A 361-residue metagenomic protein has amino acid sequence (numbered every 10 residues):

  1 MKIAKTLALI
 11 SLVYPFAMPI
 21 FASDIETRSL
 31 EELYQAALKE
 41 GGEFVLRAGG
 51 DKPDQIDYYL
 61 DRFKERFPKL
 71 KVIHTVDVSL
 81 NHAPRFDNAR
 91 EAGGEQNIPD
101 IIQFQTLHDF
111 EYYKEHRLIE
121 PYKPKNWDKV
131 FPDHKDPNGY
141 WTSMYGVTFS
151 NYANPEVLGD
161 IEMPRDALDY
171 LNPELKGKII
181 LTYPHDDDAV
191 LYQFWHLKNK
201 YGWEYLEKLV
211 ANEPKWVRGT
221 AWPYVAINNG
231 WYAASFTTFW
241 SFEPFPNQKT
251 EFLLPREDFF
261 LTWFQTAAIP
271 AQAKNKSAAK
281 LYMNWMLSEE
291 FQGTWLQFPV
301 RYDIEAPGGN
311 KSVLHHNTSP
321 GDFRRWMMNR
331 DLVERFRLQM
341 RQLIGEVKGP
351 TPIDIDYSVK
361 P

Functional and structural regions predicted by a protein language model:
L7-P19: Bacterial N-terminal signal peptides
D24-E31, E40-Y58: Extracytoplasmic "Venus flytrap"
E26, G321-P361: Conserved C-terminal helix/tail region of periplasmic/extracytoplasmic solute-binding proteins
R47-D61, I73-D87, E95-W231: Extracytoplasmic ligand-binding site segments that recognize negatively charged/polar headgroups
H108-Y112, N228, Y232-F252: A ligand-binding cleft/hinge motif common to bilobed small-molecule-binding domains
P132-H134, G146-F149, L206-V210, W216-V217 (+2 more regions): Periplasmic-binding protein-like
S150-V157, F194-H196, W263-N275, M286 (+1 more regions): A bilobed periplasmic-binding-protein/Venus flytrap-type ligand-binding module shared by bacterial periplasmic
L175-H185, W285-G309: Periplasmic-binding protein-like
